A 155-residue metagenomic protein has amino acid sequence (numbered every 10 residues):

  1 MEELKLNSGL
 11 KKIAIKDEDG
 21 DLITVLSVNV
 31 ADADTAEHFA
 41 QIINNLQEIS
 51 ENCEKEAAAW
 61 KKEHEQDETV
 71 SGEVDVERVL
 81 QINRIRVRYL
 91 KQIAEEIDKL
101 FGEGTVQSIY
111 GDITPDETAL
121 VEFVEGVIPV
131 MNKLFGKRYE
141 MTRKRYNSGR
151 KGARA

Functional and structural regions predicted by a protein language model:
M1-E73: Short N-terminal mixed-charge amphipathic segments
D32, V79, N83, V87 (+1 more regions): Short, charged/polar micro-motifs that form catalytic or ligand-binding hotspots
S71-A94: Intrinsically disordered, low-complexity acidic Ser/Thr-rich regulatory segments
K91-A155: C-terminal charged interaction modules
